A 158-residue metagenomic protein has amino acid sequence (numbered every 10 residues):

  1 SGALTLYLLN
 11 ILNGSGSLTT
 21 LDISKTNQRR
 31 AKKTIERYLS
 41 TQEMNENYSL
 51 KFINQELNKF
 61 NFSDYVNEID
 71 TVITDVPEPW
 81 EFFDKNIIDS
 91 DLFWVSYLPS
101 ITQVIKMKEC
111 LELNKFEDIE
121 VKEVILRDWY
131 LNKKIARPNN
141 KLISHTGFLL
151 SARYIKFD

Functional and structural regions predicted by a protein language model:
S1-G14, D84-N86: Conserved SAM-binding loop of SAM-dependent methyltransferases across substrates and taxa, primarily the Class I
G2-T5, Q28, F60-F62, W80-F83 (+1 more regions): Short, well-ordered alpha-helical microsegments
L6, N10, K33, R37 (+2 more regions): Short, well-ordered alpha-helices that flank and scaffold nucleotide-derived cofactor binding pockets
G14, Y38-E46, N114-D118: Short helix-capping segments at alpha-helix termini
S15-T19, W94: Short beta-strand element of Class I
L21-P79: S-adenosyl-L-methionine
F83-F148: C-terminal substrate-binding/active-site "lid" region of AdoMet-derived donor-dependent transferases
A152-D158: C-terminal lobe and adjacent flexible extensions of AdoMet/dcAdoMet transferase-like proteins
